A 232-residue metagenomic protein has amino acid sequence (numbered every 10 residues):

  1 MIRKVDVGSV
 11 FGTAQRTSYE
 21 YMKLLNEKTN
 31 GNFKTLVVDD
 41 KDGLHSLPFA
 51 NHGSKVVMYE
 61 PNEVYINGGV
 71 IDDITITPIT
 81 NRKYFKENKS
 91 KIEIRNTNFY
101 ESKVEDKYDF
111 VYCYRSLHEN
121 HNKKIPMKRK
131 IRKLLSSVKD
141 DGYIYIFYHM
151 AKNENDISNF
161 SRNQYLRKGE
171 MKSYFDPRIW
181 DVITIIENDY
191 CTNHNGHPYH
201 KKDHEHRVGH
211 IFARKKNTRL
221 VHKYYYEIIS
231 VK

Functional and structural regions predicted by a protein language model:
F11-F33: Conserved alpha-helix/loop element of class I SAM-dependent methyltransferases that forms part of the SAM/SAH-binding
L36, D42-Y100: Class I SAM-dependent methyltransferase SAM/SAH-binding core
E101-D106: Short conserved loop adjoining the S-adenosyl-L-methionine
Y112: A conserved beta-strand element that flanks and buttresses the S-adenosyl-L-methionine
R115-E119: Short catalytic micro-motifs in class I SAM-dependent methyltransferases
N120-K133: A short, conserved alpha-helix within the catalytic core of class I
D141-H149: Conserved beta-strand signature within the Rossmann-like core of class I S-adenosyl-L-methionine
Q164-Y225: Class I S-adenosyl-L-methionine
